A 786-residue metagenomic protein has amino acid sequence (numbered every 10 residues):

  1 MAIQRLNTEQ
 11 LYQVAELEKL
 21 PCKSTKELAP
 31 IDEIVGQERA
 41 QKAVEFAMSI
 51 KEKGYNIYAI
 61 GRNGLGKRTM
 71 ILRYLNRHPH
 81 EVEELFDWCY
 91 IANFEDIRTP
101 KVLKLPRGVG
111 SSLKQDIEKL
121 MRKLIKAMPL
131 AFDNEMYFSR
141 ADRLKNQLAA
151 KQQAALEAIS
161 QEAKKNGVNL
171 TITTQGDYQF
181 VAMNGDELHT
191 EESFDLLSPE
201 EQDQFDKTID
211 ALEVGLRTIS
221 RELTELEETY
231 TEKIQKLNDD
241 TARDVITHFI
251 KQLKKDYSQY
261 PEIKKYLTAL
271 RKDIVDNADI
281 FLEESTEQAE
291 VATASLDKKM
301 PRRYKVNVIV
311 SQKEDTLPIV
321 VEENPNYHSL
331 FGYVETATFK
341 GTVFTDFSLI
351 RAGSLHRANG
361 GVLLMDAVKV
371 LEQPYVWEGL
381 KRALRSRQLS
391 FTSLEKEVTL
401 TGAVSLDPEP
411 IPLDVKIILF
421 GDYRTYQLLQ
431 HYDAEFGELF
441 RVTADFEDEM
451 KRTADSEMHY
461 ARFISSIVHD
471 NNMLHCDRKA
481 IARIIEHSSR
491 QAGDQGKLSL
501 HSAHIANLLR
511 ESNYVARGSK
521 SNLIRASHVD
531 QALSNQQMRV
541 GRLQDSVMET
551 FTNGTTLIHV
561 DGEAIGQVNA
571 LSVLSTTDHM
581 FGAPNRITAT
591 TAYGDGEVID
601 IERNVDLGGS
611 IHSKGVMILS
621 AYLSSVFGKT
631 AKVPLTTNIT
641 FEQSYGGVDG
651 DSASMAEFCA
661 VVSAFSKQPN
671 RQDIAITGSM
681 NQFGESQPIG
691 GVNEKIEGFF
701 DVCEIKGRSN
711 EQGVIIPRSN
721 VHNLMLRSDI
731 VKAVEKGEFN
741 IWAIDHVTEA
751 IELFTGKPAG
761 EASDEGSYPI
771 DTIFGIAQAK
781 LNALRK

Functional and structural regions predicted by a protein language model:
M1-Q430, E435-T453, E457, A461-R478 (+4 more regions): Conserved ASCE/P-loop NTPase catalytic core
D346-L355, G361-P374, E378-L380, K396-L406 (+3 more regions): Peripheral, non-AAA+ core regions of ATP-driven protein-machinery
